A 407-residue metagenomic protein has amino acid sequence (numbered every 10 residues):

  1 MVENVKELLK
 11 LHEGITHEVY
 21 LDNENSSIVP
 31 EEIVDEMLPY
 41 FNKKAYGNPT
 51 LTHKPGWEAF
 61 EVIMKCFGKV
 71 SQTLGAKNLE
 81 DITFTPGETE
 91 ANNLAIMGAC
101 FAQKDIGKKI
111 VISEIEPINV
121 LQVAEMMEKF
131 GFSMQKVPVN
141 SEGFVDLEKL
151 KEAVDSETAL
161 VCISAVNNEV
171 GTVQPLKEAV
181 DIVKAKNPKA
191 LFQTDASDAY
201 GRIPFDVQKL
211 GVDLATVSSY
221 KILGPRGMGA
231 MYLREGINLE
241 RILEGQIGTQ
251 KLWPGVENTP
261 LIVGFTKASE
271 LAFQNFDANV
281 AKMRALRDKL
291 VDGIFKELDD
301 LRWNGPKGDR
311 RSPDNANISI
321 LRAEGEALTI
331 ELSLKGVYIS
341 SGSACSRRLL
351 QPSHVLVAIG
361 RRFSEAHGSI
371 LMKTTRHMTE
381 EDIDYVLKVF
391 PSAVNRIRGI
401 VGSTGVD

Functional and structural regions predicted by a protein language model:
M1-D407: Pyridoxal 5′-phosphate
